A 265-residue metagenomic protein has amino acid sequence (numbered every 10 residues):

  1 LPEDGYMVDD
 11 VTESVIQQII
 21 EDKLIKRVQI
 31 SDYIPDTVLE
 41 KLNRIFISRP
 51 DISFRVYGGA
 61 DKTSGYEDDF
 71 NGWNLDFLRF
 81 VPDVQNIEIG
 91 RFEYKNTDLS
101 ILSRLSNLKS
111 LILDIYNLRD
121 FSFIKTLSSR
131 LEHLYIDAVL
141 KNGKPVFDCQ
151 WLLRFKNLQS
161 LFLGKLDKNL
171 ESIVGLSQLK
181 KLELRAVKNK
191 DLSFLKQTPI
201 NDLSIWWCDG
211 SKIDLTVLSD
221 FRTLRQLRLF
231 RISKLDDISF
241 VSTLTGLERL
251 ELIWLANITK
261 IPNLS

Functional and structural regions predicted by a protein language model:
P2-V15, I20, L24-S103, N107-S122 (+6 more regions): Concave beta-strand-loop units of leucine-rich repeat
